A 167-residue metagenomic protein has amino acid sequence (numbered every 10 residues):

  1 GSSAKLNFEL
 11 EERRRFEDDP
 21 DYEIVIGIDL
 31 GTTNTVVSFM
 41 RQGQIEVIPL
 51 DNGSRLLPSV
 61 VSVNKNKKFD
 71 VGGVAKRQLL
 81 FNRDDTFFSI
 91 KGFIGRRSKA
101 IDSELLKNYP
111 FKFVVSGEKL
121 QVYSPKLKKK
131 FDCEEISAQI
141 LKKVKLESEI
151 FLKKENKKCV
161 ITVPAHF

Functional and structural regions predicted by a protein language model:
G1-P58, K65-F167: N-terminal phosphate-binding loop and flanking beta/alpha elements of the actin-like ATPase fold
